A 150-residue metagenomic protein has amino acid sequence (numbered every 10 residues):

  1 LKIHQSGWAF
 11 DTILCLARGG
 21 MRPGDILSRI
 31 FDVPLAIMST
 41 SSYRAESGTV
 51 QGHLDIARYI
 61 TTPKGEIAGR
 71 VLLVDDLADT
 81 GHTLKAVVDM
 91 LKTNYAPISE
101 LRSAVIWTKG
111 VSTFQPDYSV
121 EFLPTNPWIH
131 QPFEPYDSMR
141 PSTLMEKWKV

Functional and structural regions predicted by a protein language model:
L1-V150: PRPP-associated nucleotide enzymes
